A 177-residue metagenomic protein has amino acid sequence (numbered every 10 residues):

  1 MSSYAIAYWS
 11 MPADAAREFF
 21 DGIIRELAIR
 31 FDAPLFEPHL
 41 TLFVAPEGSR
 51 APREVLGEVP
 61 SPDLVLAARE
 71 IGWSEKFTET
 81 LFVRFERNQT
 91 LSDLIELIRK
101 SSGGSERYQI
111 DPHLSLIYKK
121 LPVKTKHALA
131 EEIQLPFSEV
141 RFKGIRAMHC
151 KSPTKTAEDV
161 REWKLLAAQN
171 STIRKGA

Functional and structural regions predicted by a protein language model:
M1-A177: Histidine-dependent nucleotide/RNA phosphoesterase domain, centered on the 2H-phosphoesterase fold with its duplicated
